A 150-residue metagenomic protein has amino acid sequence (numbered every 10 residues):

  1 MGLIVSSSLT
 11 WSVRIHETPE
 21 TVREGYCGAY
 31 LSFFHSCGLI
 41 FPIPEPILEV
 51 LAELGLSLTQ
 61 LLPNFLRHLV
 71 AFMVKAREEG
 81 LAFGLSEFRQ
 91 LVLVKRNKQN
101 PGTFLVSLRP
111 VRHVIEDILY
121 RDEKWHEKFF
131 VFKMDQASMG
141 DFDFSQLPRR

Functional and structural regions predicted by a protein language model:
M1-R150: Residue-register detector that marks a fixed positional context within folded domains
